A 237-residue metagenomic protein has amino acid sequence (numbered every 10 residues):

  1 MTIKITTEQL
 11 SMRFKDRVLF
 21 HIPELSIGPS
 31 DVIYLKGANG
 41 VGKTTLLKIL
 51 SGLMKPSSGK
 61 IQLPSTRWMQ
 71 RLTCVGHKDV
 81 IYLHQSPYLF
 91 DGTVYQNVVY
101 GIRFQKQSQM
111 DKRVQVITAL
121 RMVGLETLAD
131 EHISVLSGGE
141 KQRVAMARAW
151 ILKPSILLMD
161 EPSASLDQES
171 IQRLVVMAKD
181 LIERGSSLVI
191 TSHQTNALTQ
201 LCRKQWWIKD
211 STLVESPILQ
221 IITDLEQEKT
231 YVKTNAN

Functional and structural regions predicted by a protein language model:
S51: Helix-to-loop junction immediately C-terminal to a conserved catalytic motif
T66-I81, E183: ABC ATPase NBD coupling module
P87-Q96: Conserved catalytic motifs of ABC-family nucleotide-binding domains
M110-L128: Conserved ABC ATPase "signature" region
H132-L136, E140: Conserved ABC ATPase signature
L157-D160: Catalytic Walker B motif of ABC-type/P-loop ATPase nucleotide-binding domains
S192-H193: H-loop/switch region of ABC-family ATPase nucleotide-binding domains
